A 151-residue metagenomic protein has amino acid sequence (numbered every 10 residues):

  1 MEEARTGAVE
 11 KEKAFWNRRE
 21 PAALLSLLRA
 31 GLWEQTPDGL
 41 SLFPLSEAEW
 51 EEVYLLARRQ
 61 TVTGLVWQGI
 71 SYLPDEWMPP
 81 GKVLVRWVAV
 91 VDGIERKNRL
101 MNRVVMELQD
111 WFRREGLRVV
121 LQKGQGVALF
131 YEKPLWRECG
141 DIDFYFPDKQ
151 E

Functional and structural regions predicted by a protein language model:
M1-E2: Nucleotidyltransferase catalytic cores
T6-A8: Mature N-terminal, pre-catalytic/accessory segment of carbohydrate-active enzymes
K11-A22, W33-K123: Helical scaffold of the NTase/Pol beta-like nucleotidyltransferase catalytic core
V104-E151: Active-site nucleotide-donor binding segment shared across nucleotidyl transfer reactions
